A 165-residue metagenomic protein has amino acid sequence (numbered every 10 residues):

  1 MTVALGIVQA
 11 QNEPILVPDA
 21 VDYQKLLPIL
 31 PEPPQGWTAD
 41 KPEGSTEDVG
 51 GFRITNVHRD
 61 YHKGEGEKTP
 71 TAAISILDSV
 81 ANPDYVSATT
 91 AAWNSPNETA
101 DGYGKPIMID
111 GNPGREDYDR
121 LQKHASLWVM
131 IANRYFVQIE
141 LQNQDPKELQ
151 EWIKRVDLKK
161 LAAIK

Functional and structural regions predicted by a protein language model:
L5-A10: Sec/Tat signal peptide C-region and signal peptidase I cleavage site
Q11-L16, P96-K165: A short, solvent-exposed beta-edge/loop patch
E13-R120: Short, solvent-exposed recognition patches
